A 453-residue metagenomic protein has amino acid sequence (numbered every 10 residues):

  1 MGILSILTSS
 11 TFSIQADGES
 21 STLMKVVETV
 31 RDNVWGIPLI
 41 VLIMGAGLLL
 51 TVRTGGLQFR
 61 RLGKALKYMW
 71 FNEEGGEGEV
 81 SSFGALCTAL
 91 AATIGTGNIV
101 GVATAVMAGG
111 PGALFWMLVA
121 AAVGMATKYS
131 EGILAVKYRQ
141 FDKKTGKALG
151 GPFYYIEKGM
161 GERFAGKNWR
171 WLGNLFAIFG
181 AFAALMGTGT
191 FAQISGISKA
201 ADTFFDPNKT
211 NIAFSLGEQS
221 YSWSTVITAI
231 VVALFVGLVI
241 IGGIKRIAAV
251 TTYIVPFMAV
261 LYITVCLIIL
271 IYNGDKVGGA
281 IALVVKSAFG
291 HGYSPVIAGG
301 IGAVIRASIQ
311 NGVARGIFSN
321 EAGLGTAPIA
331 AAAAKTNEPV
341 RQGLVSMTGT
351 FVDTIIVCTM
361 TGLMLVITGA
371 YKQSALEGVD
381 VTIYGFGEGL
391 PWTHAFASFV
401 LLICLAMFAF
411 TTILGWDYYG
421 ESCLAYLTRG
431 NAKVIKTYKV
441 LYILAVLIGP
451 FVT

Functional and structural regions predicted by a protein language model:
M1-T96, V106-A113, G124, L447: N-terminal alpha-helical transmembrane segments of multi-pass membrane transport and channel/translocase proteins
S9, T51, E131-K143, V265-V285 (+4 more regions): Extracellular/periplasmic helix-exit of transmembrane alpha-helices
E19, R53-Q58, G97-V102, A184-I197 (+6 more regions): Transmembrane helix-loop junctions in multi-pass membrane proteins
L42-L66, F191-A201, W223-V232, V236-V285 (+1 more regions): Membrane-interface loop-to-helix entry segments
L49-T51, A91-T93, V123-A148, E157-S195 (+4 more regions): Helix-loop-helix module between adjacent transmembrane segments
G56-S82, T104-V106, G110-L114, A126-N168 (+3 more regions): Flexible loop linkers connecting adjacent transmembrane helices in multi-pass alpha-helical membrane transporters
G76-A108, L134-K137, K144-M160, L175-F182 (+1 more regions): Alpha-helical membrane segments and immediately flanking helix-loop junctions that form or couple to the substrate/ion
I241-K245, A249-T252, F257-A332, N337 (+1 more regions): Membrane-embedded translocation segments of transport machinery
